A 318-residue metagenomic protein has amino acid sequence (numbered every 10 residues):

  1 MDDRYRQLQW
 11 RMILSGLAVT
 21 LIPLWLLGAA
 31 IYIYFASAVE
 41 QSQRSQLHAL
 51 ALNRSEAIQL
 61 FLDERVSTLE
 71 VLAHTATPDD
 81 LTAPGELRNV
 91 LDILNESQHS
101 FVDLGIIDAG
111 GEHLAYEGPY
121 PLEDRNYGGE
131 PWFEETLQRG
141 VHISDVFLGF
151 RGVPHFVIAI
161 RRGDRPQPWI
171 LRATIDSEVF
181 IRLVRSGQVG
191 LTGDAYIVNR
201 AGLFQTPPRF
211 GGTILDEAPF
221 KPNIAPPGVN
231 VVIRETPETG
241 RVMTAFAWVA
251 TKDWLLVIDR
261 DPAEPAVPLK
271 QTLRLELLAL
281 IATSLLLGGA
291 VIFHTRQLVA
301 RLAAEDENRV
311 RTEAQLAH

Functional and structural regions predicted by a protein language model:
D2-S37, L277-A290: Extreme N-terminal signal-anchor transmembrane helix of membrane signaling/transducer proteins, especially in bacteria
R6, V39, F180-G187, R260-L280: Membrane-interface helix-start motif
I13-L14, I31-F61, P265, L269 (+2 more regions): Juxtamembrane interface helices immediately C-terminal to a transmembrane segment
L21, W25, I197, A263-E307: Cytoplasm-proximal transmembrane signaling helix
V39-S45, H294-H318: Cytosolic signal-transmission helices at domain junctions
H48, L52, Q59-N89, I107-P119 (+2 more regions): Extracellular/periplasmic ligand-binding regions of membrane signal-transduction receptors
N95-G105, A109-S186, E235-T236: Extracytoplasmic/periplasmic ligand-binding sensor regions of membrane-associated signaling proteins
D164-W169, F210-L277: Extracellular/periplasmic juxtamembrane segments that couple receptor/chemosensory ectodomains to their
